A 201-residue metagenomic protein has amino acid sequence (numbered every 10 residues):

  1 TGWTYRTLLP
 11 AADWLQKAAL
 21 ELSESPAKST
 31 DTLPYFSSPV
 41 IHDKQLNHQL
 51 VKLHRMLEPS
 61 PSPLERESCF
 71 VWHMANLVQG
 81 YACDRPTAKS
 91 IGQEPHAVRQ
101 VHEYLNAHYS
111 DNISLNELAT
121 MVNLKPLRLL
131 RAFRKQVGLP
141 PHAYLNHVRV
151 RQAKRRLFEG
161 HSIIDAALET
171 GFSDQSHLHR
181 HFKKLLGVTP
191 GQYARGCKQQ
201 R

Functional and structural regions predicted by a protein language model:
T1-L33, P59-S60: N-terminal regulatory/effector-sensing and dimerization cores that precede helix-turn-helix DNA-binding domains
E21-L22, G80, R156, G196: Residue-level signal for well-ordered alpha-helical positions
A27-Q45, H54-V122, K135-A143, H147: Short, Lys/Arg-enriched, Trp-marked, Pro/Gly-tolerant hinge/linker segments that flank
E103, A107, N112-N116, L124 (+3 more regions): Terminal helix-turn-helix DNA-binding modules in bacterial transcription factors
